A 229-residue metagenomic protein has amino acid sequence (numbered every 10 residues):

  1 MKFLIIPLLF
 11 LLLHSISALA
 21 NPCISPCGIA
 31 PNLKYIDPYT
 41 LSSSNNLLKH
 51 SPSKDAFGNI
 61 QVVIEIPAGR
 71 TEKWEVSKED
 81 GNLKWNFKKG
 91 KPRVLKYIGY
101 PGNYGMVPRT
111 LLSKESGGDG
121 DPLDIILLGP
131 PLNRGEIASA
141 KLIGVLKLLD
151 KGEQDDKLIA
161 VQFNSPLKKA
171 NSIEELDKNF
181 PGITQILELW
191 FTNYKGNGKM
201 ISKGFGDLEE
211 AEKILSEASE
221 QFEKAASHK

Functional and structural regions predicted by a protein language model:
M1-I5: Positively charged n-region of N-terminal signal peptides that target proteins for export
I6-S15: Bacterial N-terminal signal peptides
I16-A20: Sec/Tat signal peptide C-region and signal peptidase I cleavage site
N21-K229: Hydrophobic N-terminal alpha-helices or hydrophobic patches in metabolic proteins across all domains of life
